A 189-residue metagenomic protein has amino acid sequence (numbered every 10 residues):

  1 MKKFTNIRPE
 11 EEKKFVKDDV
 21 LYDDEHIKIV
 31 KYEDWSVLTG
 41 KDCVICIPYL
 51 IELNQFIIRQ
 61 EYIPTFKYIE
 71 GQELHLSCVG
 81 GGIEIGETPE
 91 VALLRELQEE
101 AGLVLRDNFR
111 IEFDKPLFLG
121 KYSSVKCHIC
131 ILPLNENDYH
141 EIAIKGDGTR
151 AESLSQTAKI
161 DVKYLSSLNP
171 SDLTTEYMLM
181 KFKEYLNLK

Functional and structural regions predicted by a protein language model:
K2, N6-R8, Q72-H75, I85 (+2 more regions): Nudix hydrolase/Nudix homology domain
E10-E52: Acidic, metal-coordinating catalytic segment for phosphate/diphosphate chemistry, firing primarily on the Nudix
H26, G40, Q72, S123-S124: A short, structural micro-pattern
K28-Y32, E52, F118-I142: Active-site-adjacent beta-strand/loop module that shapes the phosphate/pyrophosphate-binding cleft
L38-G40, I47, E52-R95, A151-E152: Conserved Nudix-box catalytic region and its N-terminal flanking loop in Nudix hydrolases and closely related
D42, V79, K126-H128: Residues that flank catalytic or metal-binding motifs in active/ligand-binding sites
V104-F113: A short coil-to-beta-strand element that immediately follows conserved catalytic motifs
